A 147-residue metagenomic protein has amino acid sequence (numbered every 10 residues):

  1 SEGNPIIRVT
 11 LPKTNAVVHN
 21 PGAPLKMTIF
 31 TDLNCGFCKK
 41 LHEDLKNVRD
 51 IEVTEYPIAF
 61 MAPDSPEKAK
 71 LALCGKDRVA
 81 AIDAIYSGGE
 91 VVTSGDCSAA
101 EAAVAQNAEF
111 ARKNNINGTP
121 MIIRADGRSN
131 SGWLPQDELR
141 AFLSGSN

Functional and structural regions predicted by a protein language model:
S1-K70, A84-S87, S94-T119, E138-N147: Extracytoplasmic thiol/disulfide redox context detector
C74-R78: Glycine-rich, acidic and aromatic/proline-enriched surface loops and short helix-turn segments that act as binding
V79-D83: Conserved, helical-rich catalytic subdomain that frames metal- and/or nucleotide-binding sites in enzyme alpha/beta
A111, G118-S131: A short, hydrophobic beta-strand/beta-hairpin element that forms part of a small beta-sheet core
W133-P135: Short beta->alpha transition motifs characteristic of CBS
